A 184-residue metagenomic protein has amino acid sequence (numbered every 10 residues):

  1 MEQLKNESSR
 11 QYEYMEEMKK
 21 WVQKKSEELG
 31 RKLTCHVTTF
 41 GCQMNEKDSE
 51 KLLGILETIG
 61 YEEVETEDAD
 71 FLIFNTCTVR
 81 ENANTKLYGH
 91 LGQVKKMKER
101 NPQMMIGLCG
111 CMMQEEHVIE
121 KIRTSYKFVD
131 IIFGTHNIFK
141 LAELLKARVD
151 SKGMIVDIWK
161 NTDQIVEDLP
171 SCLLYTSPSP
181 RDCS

Functional and structural regions predicted by a protein language model:
M1-K146: Cofactor-cradling patches in redox/metallo enzymes
F74, G107, G153, Q164-E167: Residue-level signal for pocket-adjacent positions within structured domains
V79, V129, V156-I158, T176-S177: Hydrophobic aliphatic residue packing
K121-T124, G153, P170-L174: Short, charged low-complexity intrinsically disordered segments located at boundaries of structured domains
A147-D157: The C-terminal output helix
V156-L173: P-loop NTPase nucleotide-binding/switch module
Y175-S184: Single conserved hydrophobic/aromatic residue that forms the stacking wall/gate of nucleotide- or nucleobase-binding
